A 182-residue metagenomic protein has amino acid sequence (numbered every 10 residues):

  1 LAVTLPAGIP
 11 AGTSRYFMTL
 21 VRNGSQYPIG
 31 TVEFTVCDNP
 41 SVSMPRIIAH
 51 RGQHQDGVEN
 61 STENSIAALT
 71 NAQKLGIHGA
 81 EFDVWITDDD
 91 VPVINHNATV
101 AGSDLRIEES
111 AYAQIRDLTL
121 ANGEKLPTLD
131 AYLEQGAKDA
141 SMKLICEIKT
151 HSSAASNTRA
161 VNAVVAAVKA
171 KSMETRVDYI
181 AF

Functional and structural regions predicted by a protein language model:
L1, Y16-L20: A structural motif
V3-P10: Short, hydrophobic beta-strand segments
P10, R15-F17, S25-F182: Phosphate-group recognition and catalysis centered on beta-loop-alpha active-site segments
